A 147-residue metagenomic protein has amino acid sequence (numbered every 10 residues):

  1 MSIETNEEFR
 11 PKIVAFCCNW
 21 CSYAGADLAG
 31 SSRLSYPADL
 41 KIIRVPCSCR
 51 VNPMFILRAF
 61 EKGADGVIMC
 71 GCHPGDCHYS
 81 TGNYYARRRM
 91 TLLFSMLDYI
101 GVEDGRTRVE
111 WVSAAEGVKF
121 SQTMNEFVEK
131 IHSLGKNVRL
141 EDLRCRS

Functional and structural regions predicted by a protein language model:
M1-S147: Iron-sulfur-associated redox domains of electron-transfer enzymes in respiratory and anaerobic energy metabolism
